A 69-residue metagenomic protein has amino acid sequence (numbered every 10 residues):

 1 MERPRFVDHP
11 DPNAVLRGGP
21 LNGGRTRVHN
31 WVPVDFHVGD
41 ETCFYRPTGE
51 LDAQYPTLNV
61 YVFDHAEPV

Functional and structural regions predicted by a protein language model:
M1-V69: Domain-length accessory/inserted modules outside core catalytic folds
